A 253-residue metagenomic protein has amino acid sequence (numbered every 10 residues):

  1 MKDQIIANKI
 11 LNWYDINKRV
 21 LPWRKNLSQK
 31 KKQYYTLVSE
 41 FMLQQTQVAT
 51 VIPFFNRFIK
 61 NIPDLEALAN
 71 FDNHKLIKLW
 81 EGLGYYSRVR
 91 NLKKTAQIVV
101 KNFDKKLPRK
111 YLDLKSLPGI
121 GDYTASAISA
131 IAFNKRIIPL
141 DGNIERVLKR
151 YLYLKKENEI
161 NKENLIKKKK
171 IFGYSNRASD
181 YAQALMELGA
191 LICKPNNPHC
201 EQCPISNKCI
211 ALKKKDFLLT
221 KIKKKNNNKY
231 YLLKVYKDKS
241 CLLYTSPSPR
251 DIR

Functional and structural regions predicted by a protein language model:
Q4, N8, W13-H199, I205-K208 (+1 more regions): Catalytic cores of DNA base-excision repair glycosylases
N134, L232, R250: Active-site segment of metal-dependent pyrophosphate-handling enzymes, primarily the Nudix hydrolase catalytic core
L148, K234-D238, P247: Residue-level signal for short segments within beta-strands and strand-turn junctions of well-structured beta-sheet
K213-L242: Conserved N-terminal beta-strand and adjoining loop/helix that marks the start of the Nudix/MutT-like hydrolase domain
Y244-R253: Single conserved hydrophobic/aromatic residue that forms the stacking wall/gate of nucleotide- or nucleobase-binding
